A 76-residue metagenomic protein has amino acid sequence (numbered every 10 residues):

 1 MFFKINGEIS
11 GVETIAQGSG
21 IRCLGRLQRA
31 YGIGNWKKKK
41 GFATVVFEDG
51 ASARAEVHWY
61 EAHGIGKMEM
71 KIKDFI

Functional and structural regions predicted by a protein language model:
M1-I76: Cysteine-centric segments in proteins
